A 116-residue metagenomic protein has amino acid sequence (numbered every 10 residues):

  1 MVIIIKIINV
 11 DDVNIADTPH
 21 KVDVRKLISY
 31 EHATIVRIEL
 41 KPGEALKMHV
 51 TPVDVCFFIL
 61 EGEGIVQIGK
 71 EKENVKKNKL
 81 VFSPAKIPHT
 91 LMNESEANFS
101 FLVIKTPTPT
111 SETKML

Functional and structural regions predicted by a protein language model:
M1-H32, V81, M115-L116: A short, N-terminal "cap"/entry segment at the start of jelly-roll beta-barrel domains of the cupin/DSBH fold
V36-V50: Conserved short histidine dyad/triad with adjacent acidic residue
E39, T51-V66: Short, conserved beta-strand element in jelly-roll/cupin
L46-M48, V66-Q67, S83, H89-S95: Short beta-strand His + acidic residue motifs that chelate non-heme Fe in jelly-roll/DSBH and cupin folds
E63-I65, K72, P88, N98: Structural motif
E71-A85: Short acidic-glycine-tyrosine-enriched beta hairpin
A85-T110: Ligand-binding loop in jelly-roll beta-barrel domains
